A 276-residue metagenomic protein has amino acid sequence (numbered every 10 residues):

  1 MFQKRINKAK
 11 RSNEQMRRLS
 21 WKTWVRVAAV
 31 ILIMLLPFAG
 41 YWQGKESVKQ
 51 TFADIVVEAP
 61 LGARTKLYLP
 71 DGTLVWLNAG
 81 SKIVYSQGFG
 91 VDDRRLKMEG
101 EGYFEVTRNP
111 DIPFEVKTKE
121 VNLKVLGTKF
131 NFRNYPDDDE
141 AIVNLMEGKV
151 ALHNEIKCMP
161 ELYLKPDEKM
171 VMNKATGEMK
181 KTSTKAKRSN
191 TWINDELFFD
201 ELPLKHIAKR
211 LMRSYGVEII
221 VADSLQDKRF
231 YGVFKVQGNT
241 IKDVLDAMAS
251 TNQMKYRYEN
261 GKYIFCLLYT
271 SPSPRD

Functional and structural regions predicted by a protein language model:
M1-Q3: A short, acidic loop/turn at secondary-structure junctions
K8-A29, L35-L268: A residue-level detector for the "anchor" residue at the start of short, highly conserved motifs
Y269-D276: Conserved small/polar residues in nucleotide/adenosyl-binding loops
